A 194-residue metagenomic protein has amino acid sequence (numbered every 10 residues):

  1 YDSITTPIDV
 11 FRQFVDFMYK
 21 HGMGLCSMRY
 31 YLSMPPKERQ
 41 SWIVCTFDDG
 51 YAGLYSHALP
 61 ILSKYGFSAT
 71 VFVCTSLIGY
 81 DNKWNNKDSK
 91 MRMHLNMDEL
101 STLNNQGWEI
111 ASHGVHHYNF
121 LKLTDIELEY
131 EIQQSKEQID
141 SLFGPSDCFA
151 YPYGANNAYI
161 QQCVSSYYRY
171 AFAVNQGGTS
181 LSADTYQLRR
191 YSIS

Functional and structural regions predicted by a protein language model:
Y1-D2, Q40-I43, S63-N157, L181-R189: Metal-dependent polysaccharide deacetylase catalytic core of the NodB/CE4 family, i.e., the active-site-bearing domain
Y1-I43: N-terminal pre-catalytic segment of deacetylase/amide-hydrolase enzymes
Q13-H21, I61-G66, Q106: A short, Lys/Arg-enriched amphipathic alpha-helix followed by its capping loop at the start of a domain
G24, E109, R169-Y170: Conserved beta-strand segments of alpha/beta enzyme cores
D48-G50: Noncatalytic alpha-helical scaffolds and linker/capping helices
A52-L54: Glycine-rich anion/phosphate-binding loops
H57-I61, Y159-C163: A short acidic, amphipathic alpha-helical/loop segment
R92-M93, Y168-G177: Acidic, His- and aromatic-enriched active-site or binding-groove loops in soluble protein domains that engage sugars
